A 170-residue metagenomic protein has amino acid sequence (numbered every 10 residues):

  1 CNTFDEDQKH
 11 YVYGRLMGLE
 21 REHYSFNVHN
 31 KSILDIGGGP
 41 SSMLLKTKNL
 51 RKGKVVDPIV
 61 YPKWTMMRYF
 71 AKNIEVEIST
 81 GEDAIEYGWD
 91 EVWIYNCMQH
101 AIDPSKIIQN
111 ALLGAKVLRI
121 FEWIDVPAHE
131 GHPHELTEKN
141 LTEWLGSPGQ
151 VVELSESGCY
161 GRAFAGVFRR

Functional and structural regions predicted by a protein language model:
C1-N27: Class I SAM-dependent methyltransferase Rossmann-like catalytic core, especially the SAM/SAH-binding loop
N30-G39: Conserved class I S-adenosyl-L-methionine
G38-E82: Class I SAM-dependent methyltransferase SAM/SAH-binding core
E82-V92: A short acidic, Gly/Pro-enriched loop at the edge of an enzyme's catalytic core that lines a small-molecule cofactor
E91-D103: A short SAM/SAH-binding and catalytic strip from SAM-dependent methyltransferases
A115-V126: Conserved beta-strand signature within the Rossmann-like core of class I S-adenosyl-L-methionine
H132-G149, S155: Short alpha-helix
S155-R170: Core SAM-dependent methyltransferase catalytic element
